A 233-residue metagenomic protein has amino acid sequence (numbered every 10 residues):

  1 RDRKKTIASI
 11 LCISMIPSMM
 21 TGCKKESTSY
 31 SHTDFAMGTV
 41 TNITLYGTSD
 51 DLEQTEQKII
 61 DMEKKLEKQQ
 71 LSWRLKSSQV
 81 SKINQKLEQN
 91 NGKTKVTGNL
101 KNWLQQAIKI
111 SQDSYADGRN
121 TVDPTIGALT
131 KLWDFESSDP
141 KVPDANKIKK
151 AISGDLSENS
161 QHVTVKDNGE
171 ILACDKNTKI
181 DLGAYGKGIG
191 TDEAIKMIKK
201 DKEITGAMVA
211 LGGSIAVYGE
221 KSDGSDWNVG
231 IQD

Functional and structural regions predicted by a protein language model:
D2-D233: Mature catalytic core of soluble alpha/beta enzymes
